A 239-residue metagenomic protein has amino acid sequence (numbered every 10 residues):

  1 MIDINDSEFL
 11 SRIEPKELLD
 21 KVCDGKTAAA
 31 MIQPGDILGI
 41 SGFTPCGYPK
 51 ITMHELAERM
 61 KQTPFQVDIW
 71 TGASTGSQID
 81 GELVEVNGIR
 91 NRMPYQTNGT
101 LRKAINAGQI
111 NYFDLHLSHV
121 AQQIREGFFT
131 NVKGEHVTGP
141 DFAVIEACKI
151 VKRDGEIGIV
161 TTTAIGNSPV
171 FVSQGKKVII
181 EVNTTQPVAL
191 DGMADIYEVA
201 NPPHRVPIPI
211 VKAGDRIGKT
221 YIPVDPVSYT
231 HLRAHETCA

Functional and structural regions predicted by a protein language model:
M1-H235, A239: Conserved alpha/beta enzyme-core scaffold
